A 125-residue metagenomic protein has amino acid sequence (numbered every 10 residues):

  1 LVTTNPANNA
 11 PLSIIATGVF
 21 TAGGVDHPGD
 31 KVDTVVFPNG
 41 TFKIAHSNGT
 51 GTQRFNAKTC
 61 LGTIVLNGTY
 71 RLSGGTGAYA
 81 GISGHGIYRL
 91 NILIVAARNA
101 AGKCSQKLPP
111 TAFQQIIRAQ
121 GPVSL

Functional and structural regions predicted by a protein language model:
L1-L125: Beta-strand-enriched cores of mature, soluble protein domains
